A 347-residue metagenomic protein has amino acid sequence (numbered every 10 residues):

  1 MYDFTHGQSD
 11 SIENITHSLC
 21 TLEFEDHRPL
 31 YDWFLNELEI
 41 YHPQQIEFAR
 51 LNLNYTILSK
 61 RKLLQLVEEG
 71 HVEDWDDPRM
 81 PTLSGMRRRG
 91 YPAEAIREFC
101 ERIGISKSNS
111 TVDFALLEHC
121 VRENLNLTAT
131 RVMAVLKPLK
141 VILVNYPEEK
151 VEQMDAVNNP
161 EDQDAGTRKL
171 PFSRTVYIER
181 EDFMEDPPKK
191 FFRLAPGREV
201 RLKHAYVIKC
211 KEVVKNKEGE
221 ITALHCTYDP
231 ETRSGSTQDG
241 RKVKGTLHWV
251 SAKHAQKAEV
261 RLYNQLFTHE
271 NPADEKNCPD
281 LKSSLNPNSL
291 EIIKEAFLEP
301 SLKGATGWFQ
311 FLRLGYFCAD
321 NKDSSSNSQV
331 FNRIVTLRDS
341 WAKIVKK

Functional and structural regions predicted by a protein language model:
M1-I105, A319: Alpha-helical recognition segments enriched in aromatics with Gly/Pro capping that present substrate-recognition
V72-E73, L83, R88-K347: Basic, alpha-helical terminal appendages of large translation-related enzymes
